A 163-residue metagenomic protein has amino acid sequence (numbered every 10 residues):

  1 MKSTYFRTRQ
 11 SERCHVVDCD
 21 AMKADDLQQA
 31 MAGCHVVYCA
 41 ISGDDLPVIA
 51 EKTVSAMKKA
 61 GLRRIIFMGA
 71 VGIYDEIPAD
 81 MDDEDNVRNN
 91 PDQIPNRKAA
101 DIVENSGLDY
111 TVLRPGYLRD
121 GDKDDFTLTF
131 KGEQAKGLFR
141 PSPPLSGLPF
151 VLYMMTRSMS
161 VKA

Functional and structural regions predicted by a protein language model:
M1-Q10, A24-A32, G43-D45, A60-R64 (+1 more regions): Oxidoreductase cofactor-interface core, primarily capturing Rossmann-like NAD(P)-dependent enzymes
V17-D20: Cofactor-binding loops of NAD(P)H-dependent oxidoreductases, dominated by short-chain dehydrogenase/reductases
V37: Receiver (REC) domain switch-region micro-motif
A40: A cross-family glycoside hydrolase active-site/sugar-binding cleft signature
L46-K52: A short, conserved alpha-helix within the catalytic core of class I
T53-K58: Short amphipathic alpha-helices and their capping/turn segments at secondary-structure boundaries
